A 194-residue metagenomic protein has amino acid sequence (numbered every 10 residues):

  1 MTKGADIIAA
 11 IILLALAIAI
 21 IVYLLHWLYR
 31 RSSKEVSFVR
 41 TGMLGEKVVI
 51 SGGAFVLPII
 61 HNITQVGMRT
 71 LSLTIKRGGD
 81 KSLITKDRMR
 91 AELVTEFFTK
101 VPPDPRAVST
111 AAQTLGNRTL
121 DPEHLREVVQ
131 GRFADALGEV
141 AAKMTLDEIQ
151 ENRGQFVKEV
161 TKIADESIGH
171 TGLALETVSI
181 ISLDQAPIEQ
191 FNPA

Functional and structural regions predicted by a protein language model:
M1-A194: N-terminal hydrophobic membrane-entry segments
